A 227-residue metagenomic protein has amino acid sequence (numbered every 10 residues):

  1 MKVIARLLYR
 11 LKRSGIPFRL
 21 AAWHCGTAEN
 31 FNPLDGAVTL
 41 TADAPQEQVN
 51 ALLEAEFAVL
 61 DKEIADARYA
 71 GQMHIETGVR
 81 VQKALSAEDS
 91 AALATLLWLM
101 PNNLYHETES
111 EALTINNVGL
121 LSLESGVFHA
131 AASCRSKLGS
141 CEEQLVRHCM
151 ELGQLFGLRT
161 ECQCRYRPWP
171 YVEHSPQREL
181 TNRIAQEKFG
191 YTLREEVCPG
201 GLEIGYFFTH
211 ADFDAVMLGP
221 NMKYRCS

Functional and structural regions predicted by a protein language model:
M1-R135: Midchain, well-structured core segments that form catalytic/ion-binding scaffolds
M1-S14, D89-H106, E143-E151, S175 (+3 more regions): His/Asp/Glu-rich mid-to-C-terminal helical/loop segments that flank catalytic regions of hydrolases
V3, N32, G36, P45-L52 (+6 more regions): General structural feature for long, well-ordered alpha-helical segments within catalytic domains of soluble enzymes
S14-P17, F156, A211-D214: Short coil/turn connectors at secondary-structure junctions
T27-E29, Q46, G126-F128, L138-C141 (+3 more regions): Flexible loop/turn segments at secondary-structure boundaries
I115, G119-H129, S133, N182-S227: Zn-dependent metallopeptidase/amidohydrolase metal-coordination segment
S140-R159, P168: Redox- and metal-dependent alpha/beta enzyme cores, enriched for Fe-S-associated oxidoreductases and cofactor-handling
F156-K188: Generic long, charged, amphipathic alpha-helical segments
